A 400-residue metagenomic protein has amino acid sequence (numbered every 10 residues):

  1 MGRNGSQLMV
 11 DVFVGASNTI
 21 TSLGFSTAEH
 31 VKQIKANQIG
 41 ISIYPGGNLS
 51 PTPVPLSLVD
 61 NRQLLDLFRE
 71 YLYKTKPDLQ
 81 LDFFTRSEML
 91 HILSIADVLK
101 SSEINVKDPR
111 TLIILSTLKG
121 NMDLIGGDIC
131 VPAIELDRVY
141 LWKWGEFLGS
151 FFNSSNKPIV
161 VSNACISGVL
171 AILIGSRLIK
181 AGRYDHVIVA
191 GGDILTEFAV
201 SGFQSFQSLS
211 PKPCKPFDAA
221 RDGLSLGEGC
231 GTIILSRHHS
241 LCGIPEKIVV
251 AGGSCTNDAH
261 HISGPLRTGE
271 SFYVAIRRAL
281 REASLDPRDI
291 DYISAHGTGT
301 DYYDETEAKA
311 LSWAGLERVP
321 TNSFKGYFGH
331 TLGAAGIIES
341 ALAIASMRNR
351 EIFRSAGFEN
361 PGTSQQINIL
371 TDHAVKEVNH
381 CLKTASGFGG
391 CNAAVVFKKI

Functional and structural regions predicted by a protein language model:
N4-S6, S101-I114, A133, D137 (+8 more regions): Structural signature of cysteine-dependent C-C bond-forming condensing enzymes
G5-L8, S42-M89, L118-I174, R183 (+4 more regions): Conserved catalytic cysteine-centered active-site region of acyl-thioester-dependent Claisen-condensing enzymes
V10-I20, T27-L56, L209, P213-A283 (+1 more regions): Condensing-enzyme catalytic core mediating Claisen C-C bond formation in acyl metabolism
A16, I34, I95, I113 (+10 more regions): Conserved small-residue
N18-I20, T117-G120, N163-S167, G191-T196 (+5 more regions): Acidic, glycine-rich active-site loops and adjacent beta-strand->loop/helix elements that engage anionic groups
F25, L124-D128, F198-G202, H260-S263 (+2 more regions): Short acidic, glycine/serine/threonine-rich loops at helix termini
T85-V106, T117: Feature captures the FAD/FMN-dependent oxidoreductase FAD-binding
I262-T268, T298-G315, G333-I338, D372: Short glycine/threonine-rich loop-to-helix capping motif typified by GTGT followed within a few residues by an Asp-Pro
